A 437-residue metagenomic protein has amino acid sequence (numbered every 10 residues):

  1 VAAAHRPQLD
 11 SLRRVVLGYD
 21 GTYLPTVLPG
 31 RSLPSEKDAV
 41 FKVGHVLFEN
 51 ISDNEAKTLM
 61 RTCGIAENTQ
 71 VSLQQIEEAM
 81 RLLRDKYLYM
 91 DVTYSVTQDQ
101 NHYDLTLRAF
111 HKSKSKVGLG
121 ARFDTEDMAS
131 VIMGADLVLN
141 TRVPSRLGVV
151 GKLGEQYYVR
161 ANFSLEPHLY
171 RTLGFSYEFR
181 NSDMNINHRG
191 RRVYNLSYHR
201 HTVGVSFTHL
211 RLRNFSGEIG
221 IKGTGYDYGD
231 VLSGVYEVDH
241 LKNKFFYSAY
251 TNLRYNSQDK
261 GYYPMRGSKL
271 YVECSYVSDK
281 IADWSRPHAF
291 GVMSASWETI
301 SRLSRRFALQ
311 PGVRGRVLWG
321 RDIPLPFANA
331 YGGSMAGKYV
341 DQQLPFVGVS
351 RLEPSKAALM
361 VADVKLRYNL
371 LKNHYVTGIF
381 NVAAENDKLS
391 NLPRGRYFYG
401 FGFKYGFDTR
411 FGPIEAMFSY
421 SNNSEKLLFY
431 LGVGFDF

Functional and structural regions predicted by a protein language model:
R6-F123, G134, G148-P167, G291-S296 (+2 more regions): Periplasmic polypeptide-binding modules associated with outer-membrane biogenesis and secretion
L73-Q74, D85, D91-T93, Q98-Y262 (+4 more regions): Gram-negative/organellar outer-membrane beta-barrel architecture
L83, V364, Y405, A416: Hydrophobic, well-ordered secondary-structure elements that form the walls of internal hydrophobic environments
V193, S350-E353, D387-P393: Short, glycine/charged-rich beta-strand-loop motifs at protein surfaces that mediate ligand recognition and catalysis
Y250-R254, Q258-L371, G378: C-terminal outer-membrane beta-barrel translocator/porin domains of Gram-negative envelope proteins and their
K365-Y399: C-terminal hydrophobic structural anchor segments that stabilize assembly/packing rather than catalytic chemistry
Y397-D408: C-terminal structured domain segments
